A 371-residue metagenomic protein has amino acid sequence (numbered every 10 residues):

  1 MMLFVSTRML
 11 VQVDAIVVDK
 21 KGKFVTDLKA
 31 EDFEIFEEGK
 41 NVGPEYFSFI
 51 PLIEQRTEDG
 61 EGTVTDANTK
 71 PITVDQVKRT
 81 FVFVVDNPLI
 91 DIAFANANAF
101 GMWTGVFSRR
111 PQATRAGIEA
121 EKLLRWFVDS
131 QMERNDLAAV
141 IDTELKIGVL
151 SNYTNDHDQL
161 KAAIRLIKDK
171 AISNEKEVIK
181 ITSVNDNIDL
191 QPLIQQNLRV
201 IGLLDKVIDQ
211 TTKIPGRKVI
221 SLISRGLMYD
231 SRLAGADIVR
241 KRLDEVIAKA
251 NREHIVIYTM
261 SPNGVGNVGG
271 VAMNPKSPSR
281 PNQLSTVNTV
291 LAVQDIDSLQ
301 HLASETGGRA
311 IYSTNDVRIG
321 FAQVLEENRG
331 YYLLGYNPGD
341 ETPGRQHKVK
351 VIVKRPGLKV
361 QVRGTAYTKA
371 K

Functional and structural regions predicted by a protein language model:
M1-K371: Scaffold/interface architecture of coatomer-like assemblies
